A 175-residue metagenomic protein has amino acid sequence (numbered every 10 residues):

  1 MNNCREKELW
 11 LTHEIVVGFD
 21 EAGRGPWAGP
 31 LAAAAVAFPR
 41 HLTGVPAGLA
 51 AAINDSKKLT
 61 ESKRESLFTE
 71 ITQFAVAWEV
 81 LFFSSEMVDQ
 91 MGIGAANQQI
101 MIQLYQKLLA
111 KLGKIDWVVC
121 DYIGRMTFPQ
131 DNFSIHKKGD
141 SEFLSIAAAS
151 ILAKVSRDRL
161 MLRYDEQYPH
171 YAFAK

Functional and structural regions predicted by a protein language model:
M1-K175: RNase H-like, Mg2+-dependent phosphodiesterase core, and more generally RNA phosphate-backbone-engaging helix-loop
